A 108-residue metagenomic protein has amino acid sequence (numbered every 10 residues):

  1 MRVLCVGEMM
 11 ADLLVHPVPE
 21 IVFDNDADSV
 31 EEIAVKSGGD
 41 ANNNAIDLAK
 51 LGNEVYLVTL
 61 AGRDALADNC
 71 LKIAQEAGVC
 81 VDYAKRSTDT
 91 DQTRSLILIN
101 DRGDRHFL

Functional and structural regions predicted by a protein language model:
M1, Q92-R94: Change "...and in nucleic-acid phosphodiester-cleaving endonucleases..." to "...and in nucleic-acid processing enzymes
M1-L60, A65-N69, Q75, V79: Glycine-rich phosphate/adenosyl-contacting loop at the front of the ribokinase-like
C5, L57, A84, L96-L98: Generic preference for hydrophobic
D68-L71, R94-L96: Short secondary-structure transition/capping segments
I73-T90: A glycine-rich helix N-cap at a beta->alpha junction
R86-S87, I97-L108: Conserved phosphate-binding/catalytic loop of the ribokinase/pfkB sugar-kinase fold
